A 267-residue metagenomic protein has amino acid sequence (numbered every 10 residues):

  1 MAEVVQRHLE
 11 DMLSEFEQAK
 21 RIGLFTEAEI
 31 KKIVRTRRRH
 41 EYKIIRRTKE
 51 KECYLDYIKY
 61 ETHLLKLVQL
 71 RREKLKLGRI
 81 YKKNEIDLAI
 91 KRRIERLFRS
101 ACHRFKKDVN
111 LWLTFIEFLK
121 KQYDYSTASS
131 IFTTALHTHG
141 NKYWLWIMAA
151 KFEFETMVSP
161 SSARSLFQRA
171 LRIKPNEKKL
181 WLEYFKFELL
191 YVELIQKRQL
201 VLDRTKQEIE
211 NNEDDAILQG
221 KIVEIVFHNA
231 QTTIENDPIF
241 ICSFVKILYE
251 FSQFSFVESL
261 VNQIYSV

Functional and structural regions predicted by a protein language model:
M1-V267: Polyampholytic low-complexity alpha-helical segments
